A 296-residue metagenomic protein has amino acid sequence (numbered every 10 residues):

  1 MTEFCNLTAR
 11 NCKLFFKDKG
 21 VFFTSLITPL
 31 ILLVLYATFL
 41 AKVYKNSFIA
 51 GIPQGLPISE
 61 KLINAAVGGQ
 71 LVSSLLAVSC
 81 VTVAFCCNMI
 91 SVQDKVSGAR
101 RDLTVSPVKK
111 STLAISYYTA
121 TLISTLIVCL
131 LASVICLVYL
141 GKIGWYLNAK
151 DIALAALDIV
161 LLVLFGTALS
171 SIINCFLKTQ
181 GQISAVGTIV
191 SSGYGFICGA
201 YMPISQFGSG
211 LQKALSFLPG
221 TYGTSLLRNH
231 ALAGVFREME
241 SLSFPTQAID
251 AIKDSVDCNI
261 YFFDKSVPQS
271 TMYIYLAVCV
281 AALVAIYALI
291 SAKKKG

Functional and structural regions predicted by a protein language model:
M1-A9, A214-F217: Short, membrane-interfacial amphipathic segments enriched in basic
L14-A50, G68-F85, L122, L126-C129 (+2 more regions): Hydrophobic alpha-helical transmembrane segments of multi-pass membrane transport/permease proteins
I31, N64-K142: Hydrophobic alpha-helical transmembrane segments of multi-pass membrane transport proteins
V34-Y44, N174-V235: Transmembrane helix segments
A37, Q93, L137, G141 (+3 more regions): Transmembrane helix-loop junction
S47-N64: Perimembrane loop-to-helix junctions flanking transmembrane segments
K110, T119-G195: Alpha-helical transmembrane segments and their short interhelical loops
L242-G296: Junction motif at the cytosolic side of a transmembrane helix
